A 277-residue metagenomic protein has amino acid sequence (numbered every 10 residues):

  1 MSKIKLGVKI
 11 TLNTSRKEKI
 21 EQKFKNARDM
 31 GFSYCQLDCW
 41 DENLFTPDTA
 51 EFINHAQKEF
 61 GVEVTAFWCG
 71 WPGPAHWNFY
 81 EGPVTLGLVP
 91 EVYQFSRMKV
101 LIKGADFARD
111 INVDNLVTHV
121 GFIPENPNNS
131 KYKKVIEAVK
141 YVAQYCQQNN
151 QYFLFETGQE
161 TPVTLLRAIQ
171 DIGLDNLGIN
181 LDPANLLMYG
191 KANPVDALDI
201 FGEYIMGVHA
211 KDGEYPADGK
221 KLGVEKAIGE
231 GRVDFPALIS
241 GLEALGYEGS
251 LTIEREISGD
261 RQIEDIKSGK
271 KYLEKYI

Functional and structural regions predicted by a protein language model:
M1-S33, K58, N112, Q148 (+1 more regions): Histidine-acidic metal/acid-base catalytic patches
V8-I10, Q36-L37, Y152-E156: Short catalytic-loop micro-motif centered on adjacent basic/acidic residues
E18-K25, E59, H76-G178: Active-site acidic/histidine proton-transfer and metal-coordination neighborhood in alpha/beta enzyme cores
Q36-Q57, V120-P127: Glycine-rich, proline-tolerant flexible connector loops at the mouths of alpha/beta enzymes
D38, G70, H119, K211 (+1 more regions): Conserved residues at the C-terminal ends of beta-strands
D48-I53, N128-V139, K191-L198, G231-D234: Charged helix-capping and loop-helix junction motifs
Q57-P74: Glycine-rich, aromatic-flanked loop segments that form ligand/cofactor-binding clefts across common enzyme folds
P72-V84, P216-K221: Short, flexible, mixed-charge acidic loops at enzyme active sites
